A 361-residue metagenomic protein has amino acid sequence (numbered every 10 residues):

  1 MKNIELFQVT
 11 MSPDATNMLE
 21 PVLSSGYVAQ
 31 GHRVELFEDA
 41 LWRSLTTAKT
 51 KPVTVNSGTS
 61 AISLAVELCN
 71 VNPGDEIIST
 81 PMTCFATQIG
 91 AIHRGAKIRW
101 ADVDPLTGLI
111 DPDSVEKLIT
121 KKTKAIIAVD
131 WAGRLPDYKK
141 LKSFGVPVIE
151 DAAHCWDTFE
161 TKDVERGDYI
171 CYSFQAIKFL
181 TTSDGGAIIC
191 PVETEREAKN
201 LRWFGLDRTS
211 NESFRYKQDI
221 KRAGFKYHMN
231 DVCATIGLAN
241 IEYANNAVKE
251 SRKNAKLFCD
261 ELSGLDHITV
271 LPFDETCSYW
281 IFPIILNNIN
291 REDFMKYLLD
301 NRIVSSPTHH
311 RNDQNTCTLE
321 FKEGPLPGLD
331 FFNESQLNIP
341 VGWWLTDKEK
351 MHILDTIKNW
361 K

Functional and structural regions predicted by a protein language model:
M1-V28, D219-K221, P340: N-terminal "arm"/small-domain region of PLP-dependent enzymes with the aminotransferase-like
L19, L41, A61, I77 (+16 more regions): Generic structural signal for small/hydrophobic residues in well-ordered secondary structure, especially within
Y27-E76, G90-R94, W100-D102: Phosphate-binding glycine-rich loop
S63-I119, A125, L298: Conserved PLP-anchoring active-site segment centered on the Schiff-base-forming lysine
D104-T194: Active-site phosphate-binding strand-loop segment of PLP-dependent enzymes
C155-T161, R166-I281, Q314: Active-site region of PLP-dependent enzymes
C171-S173, Y279-N288, Q314-E323, E334-D347: Conserved PLP-binding active-site segment of the aspartate aminotransferase-like
G205-R215, L257, R291-L337: Conserved PLP cofactor-binding pocket of PLP-dependent enzymes
